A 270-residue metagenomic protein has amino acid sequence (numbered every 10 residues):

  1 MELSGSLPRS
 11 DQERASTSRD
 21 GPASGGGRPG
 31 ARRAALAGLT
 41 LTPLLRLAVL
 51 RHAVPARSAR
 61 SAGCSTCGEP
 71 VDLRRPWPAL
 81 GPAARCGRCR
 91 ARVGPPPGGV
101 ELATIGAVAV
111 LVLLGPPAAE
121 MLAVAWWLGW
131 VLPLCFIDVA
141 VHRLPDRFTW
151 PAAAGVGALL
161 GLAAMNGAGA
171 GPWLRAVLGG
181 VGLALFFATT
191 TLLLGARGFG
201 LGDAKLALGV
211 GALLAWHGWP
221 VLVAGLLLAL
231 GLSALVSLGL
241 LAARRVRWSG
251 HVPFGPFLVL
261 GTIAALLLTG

Functional and structural regions predicted by a protein language model:
M1-A118: N-terminal transmembrane signal-anchor/hairpin module of polytopic inner-membrane proteins
D20-R32, L36, A109-L122, L160-R175 (+2 more regions): Helix-coil boundary and interhelical linker segments in multi-pass alpha-helical membrane proteins
R32-L36, G98-A103, M121-A125, W150-P151 (+3 more regions): Hydrophobic alpha-helical transmembrane segments
L41, L45, V49, A107-G115 (+6 more regions): Alpha-helical membrane-inserting segments
E101-A109, A119-V139: Membrane-embedded alpha-helical bundles of polytopic integral membrane proteins
G129, P133-L134, V139-S233: Functional transmembrane core segments of multi-pass inner-membrane proteins
L238-A264: Interfacial loop-to-transmembrane junctions
